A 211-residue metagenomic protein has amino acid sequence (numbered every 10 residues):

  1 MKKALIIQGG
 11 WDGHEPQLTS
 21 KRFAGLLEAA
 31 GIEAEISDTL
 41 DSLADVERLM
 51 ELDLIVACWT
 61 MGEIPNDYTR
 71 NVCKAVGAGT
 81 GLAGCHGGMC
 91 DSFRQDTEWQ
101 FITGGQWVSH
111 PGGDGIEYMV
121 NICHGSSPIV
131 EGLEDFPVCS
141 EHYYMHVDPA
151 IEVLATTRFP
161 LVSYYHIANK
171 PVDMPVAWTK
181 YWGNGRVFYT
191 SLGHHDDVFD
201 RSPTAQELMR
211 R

Functional and structural regions predicted by a protein language model:
K3-I6, D12-S92, D197-F199: Helical hinge/lid and interdomain linker segments adjacent to catalytic or ligand-binding clefts that mediate domain
L18-T19, Q95-E98, Y165-I167: Short aromatic-enriched loop/helix-cap "lid" or pocket-rim segments at secondary-structure transitions that line
T19, F23, Y68, Q95 (+2 more regions): Stable alpha-helical elements in mature extracytoplasmic
L27-A30, E35, M50-E51, V108 (+1 more regions): Catalytic beta-strand/loop cores that center a nucleophilic Ser/Cys/Thr and support acyl-enzyme chemistry
G62-G132: A glycine-rich, often tryptophan-bearing local segment used as a flexible ligand/cofactor-contacting loop or short
R186-V198: Short helix/strand-capping connector loops at secondary-structure junctions
D196-Q206: A short acidic/glycine-rich loop-to-helix N-cap element
